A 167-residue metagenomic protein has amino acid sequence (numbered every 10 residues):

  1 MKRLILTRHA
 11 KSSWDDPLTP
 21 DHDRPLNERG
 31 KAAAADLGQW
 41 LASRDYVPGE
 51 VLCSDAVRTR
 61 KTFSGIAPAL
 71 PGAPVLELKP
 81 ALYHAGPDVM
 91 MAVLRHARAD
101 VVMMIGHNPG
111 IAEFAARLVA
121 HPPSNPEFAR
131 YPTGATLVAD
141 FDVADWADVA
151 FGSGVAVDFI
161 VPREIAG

Functional and structural regions predicted by a protein language model:
K2-A81, P123, Y131-P132, G167: Active-site-proximal alpha-helix that buttresses catalytic centers in soluble enzyme cores
L4, A99-G106: Generic beta-sheet signal
R44-Y46, H96-D100: Glycine-rich phosphate-binding loop signature in dinucleotide/nucleotide-binding domains
A81-L94: Short alpha-helix plus adjacent loop in nuclease-associated cores
A85, D148-G167: Functional cleft and adjacent loop/helix regions within the main domain that mediate ligand binding or catalysis
M103, E113-E127: Flexible, glycine-rich active-site loops centered on histidine and acidic residues that chelate a metal or position
P122-V157: Domain-level recognition of soluble alpha/beta enzyme cores, biased toward histidine phosphatases/phosphomutases
